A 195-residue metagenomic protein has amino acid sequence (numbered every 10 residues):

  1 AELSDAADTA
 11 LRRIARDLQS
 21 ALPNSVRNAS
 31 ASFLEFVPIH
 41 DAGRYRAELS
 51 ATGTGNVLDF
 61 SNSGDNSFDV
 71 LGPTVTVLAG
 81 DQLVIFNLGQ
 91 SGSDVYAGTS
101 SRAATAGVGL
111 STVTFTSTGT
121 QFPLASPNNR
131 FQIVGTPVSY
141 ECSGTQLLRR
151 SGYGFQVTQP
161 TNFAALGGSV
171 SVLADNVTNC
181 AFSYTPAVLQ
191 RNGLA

Functional and structural regions predicted by a protein language model:
A1-F33, P38-A42: Membrane-proximal N-terminal amphipathic helix
N28-A195: Cell-surface, membrane-associated systems
